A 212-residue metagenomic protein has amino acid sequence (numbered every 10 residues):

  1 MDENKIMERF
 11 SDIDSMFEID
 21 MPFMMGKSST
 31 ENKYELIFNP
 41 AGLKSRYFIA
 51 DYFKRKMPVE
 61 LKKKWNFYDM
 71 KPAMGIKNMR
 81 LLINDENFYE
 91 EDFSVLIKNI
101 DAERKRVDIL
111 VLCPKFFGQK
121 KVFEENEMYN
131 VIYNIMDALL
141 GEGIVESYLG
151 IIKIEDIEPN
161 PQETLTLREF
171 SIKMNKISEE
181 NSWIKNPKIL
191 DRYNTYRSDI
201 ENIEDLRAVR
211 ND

Functional and structural regions predicted by a protein language model:
D2-K63: An N-terminal, globular interaction/scaffold subdomain
S29-I37, K64, E103-L112, D212: Glycine-rich, often proline-containing surface loops adjacent to acidic residues and nearby aromatics that form
P40-G42, D69-K71, C113: Short, flexible loop/turn elements at secondary-structure junctions
S45-Y47, G75-K77, G118: Eukaryotic short linear interaction motifs
M57-M79: Long, charge-dense
M74-L96: Short, low-order "capping/linker" segments at domain edges
Y89-F93, I97-N211: Long, hydrophobic alpha/beta structural blocks
